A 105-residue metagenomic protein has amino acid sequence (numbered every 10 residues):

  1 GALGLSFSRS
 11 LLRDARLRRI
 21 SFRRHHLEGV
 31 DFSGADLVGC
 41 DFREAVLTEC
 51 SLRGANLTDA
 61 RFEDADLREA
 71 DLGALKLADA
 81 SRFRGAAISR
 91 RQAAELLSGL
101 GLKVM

Functional and structural regions predicted by a protein language model:
G1-M105: Tandem repeat scaffolds
